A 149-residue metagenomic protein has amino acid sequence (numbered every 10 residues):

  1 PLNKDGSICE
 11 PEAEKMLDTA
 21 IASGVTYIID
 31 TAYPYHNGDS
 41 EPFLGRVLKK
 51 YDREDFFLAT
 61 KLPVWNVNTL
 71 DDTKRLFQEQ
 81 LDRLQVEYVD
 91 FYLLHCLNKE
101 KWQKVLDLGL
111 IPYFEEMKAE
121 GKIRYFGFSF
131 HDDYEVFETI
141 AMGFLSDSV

Functional and structural regions predicted by a protein language model:
P1-D5, F57-P63, L93: N-terminal small/glycine-rich loop or linker at the start of catalytic domains across soluble metabolic enzymes
P1-D55, Y113, A119: N-terminal binding-site loop/beta-alpha segment at the start of enzyme catalytic domains that lines or forms
I8, W65-V149: Glycine/proline-rich, positively charged, aromatic-decorated active-site loop/lid region on the catalytic face
D30, K61, D90: Acidic active-site catalytic centers that drive phospho-/nucleotidyl reactions and related ester hydrolyses
